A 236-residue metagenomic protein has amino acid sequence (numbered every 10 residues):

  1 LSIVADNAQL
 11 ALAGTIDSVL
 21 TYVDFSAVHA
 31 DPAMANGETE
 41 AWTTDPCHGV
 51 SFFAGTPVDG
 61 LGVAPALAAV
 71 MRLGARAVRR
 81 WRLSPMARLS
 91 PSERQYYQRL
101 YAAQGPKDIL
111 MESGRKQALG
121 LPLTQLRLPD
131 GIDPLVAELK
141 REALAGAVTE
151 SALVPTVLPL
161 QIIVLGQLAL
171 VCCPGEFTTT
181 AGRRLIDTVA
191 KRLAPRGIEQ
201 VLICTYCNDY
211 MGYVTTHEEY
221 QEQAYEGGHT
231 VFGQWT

Functional and structural regions predicted by a protein language model:
L1-T236: Non-catalytic substrate/cofactor recognition surfaces at enzyme active-site rims
